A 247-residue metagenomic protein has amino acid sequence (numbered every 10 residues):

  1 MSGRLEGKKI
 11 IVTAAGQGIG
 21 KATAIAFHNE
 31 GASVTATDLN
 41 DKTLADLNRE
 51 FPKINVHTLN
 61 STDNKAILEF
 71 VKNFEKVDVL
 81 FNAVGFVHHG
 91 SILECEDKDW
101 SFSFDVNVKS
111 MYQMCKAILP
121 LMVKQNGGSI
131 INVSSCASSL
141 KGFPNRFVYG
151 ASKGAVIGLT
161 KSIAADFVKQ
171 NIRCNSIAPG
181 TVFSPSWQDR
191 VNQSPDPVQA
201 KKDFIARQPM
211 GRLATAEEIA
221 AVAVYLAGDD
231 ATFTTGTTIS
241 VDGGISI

Functional and structural regions predicted by a protein language model:
G16-Q17: Conserved glycine-rich cofactor-binding loop
S91-I92, E96-F104, F204: Substrate-binding pocket helix/loop in short-chain dehydrogenase/reductase
Y112, R212-V241, S246: C-terminal substrate-recognition "lid" of short-chain dehydrogenase/reductases
C115, S152, T160: Active-site helix of classical SDR
S135: Residue(s) in the substrate-gating loop at a strand-loop-helix junction that position the organic substrate next
V168, R173, T234-G236: Short, small/polar-rich loop/turn modules that mediate ligand/substrate recognition or access, typified
P179-D189: Short, flexible catalytic-loop segment of classical short-chain dehydrogenase/reductase
